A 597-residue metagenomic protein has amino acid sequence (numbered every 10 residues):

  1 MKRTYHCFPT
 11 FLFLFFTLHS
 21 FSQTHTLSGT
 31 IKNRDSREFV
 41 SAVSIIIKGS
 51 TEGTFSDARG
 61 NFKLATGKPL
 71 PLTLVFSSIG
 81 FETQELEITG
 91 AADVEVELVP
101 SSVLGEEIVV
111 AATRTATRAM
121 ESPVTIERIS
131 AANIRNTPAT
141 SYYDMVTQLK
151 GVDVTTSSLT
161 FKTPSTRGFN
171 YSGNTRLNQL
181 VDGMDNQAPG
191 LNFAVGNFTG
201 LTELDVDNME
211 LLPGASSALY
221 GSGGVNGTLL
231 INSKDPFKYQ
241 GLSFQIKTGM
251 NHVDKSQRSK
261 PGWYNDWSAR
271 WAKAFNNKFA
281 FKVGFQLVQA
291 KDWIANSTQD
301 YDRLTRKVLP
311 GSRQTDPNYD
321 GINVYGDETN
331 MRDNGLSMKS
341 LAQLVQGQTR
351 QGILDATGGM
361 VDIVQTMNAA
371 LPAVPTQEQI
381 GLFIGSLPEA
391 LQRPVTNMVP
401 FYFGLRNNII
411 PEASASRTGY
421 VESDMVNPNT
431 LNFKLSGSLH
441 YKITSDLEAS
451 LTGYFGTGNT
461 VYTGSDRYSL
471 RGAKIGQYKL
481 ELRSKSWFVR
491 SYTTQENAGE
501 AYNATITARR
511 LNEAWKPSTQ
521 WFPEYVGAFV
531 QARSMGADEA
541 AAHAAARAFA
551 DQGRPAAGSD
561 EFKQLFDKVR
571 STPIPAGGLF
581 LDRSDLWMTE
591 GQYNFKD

Functional and structural regions predicted by a protein language model:
T30-S36, V43-K48, T73-F81, T89-R135: Short, acidic, small-residue-rich periplasmic hinge/interaction motif at the N-terminus of Gram-negative outer-membrane
T51-N61: Short, acidic Ser/Thr/Gly-rich low-complexity loop/linker segments typical of extracellular and cell-surface proteins
R59-T66, D93-V94: Short, surface-exposed beta-strand/beta-hairpin micro-motifs centered on an aromatic residue
F62-A65, D185-P213, A269: Short acidic/polar hinge/loop motifs at secondary-structure boundaries that mediate gating or recognition
K63-A65, I126, Y143-A188, D207-N208: Extracytoplasmic beta-strand/coil segments of soluble accessory domains associated with Gram-negative outer-membrane
A92-E97, Y142-M145, K162-G168, L177-D182 (+3 more regions): N-terminal periplasmic accessory domains that precede and gate Gram-negative outer-membrane beta-barrel machines
L204-D207, A218-L230, D235-R303, L431-F433: Outer-membrane beta-barrel translocator/receptor signature
P310-D597: Outer-membrane beta-barrel domain signature, strongest for Gram-negative TonB-dependent receptors and also present
